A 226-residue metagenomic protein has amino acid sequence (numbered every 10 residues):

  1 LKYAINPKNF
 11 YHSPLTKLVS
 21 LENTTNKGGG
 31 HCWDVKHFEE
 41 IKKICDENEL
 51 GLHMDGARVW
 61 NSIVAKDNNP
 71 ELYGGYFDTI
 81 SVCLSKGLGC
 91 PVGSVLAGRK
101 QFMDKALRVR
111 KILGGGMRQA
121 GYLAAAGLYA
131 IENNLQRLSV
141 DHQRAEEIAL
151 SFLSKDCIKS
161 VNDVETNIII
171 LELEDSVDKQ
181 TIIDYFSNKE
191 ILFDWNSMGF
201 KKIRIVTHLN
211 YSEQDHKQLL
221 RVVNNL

Functional and structural regions predicted by a protein language model:
L1-S176, Q180-K189, W195-N210, D215 (+1 more regions): Conserved PLP-enzyme active-site core in the AAT-like
